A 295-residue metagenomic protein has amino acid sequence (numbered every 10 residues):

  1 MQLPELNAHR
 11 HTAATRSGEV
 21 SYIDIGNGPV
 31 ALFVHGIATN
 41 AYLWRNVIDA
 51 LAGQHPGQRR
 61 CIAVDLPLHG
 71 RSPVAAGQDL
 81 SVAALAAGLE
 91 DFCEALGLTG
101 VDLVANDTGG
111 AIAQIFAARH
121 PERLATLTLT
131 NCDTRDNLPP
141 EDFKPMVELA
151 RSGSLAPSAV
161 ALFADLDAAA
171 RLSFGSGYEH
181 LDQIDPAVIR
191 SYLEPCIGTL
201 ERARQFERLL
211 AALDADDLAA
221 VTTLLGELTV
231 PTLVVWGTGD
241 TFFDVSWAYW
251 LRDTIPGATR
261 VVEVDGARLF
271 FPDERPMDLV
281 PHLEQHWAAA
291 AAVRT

Functional and structural regions predicted by a protein language model:
L3-H11, G18-V20, I62, H69-V104 (+3 more regions): Flexible "cap/lid" subdomain of the alpha/beta-hydrolase fold that forms the substrate-access gate
R16, I25, V264-G266: Conserved beta-strand termini and adjacent loop/short-helix elements that scaffold enzyme active sites in alpha/beta
I23-R71: Conserved HGGG/HGGXW glycine-rich cap/lid loop of the alpha/beta-hydrolase fold
G36, D107, D273-E274: Conserved acidic functional residues
T39, N46, L80, A84 (+2 more regions): Residue-level signal for the nucleotide or nucleotide-sugar donor/cofactor binding architecture
Y42-N46, E141, S246, W250 (+2 more regions): Generic recognition of short, well-ordered alpha-helical segments
R45, Q114-A118, V280: Short, hydrophobic alpha-helix immediately C-terminal to the catalytic nucleophile
A258-T295: Catalytic active-site module of serine/aspartate enzymes centered on a nucleophile-bearing elbow/loop
